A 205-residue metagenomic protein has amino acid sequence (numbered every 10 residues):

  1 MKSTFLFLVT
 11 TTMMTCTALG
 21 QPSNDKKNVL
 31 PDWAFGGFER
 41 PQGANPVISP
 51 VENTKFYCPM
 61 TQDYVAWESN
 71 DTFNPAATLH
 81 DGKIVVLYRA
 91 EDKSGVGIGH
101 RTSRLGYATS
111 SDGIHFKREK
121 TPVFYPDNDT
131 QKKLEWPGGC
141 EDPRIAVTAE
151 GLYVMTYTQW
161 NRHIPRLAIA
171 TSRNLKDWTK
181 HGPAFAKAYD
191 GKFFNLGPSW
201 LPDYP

Functional and structural regions predicted by a protein language model:
M1-T4: Positively charged n-region of N-terminal signal peptides that target proteins for export
F7-T15: Bacterial N-terminal signal peptides
T17-L19: Sec/Tat signal peptide C-region and signal peptidase I cleavage site
Q21-G138, A146-P205: Beta-rich carbohydrate-recognition and catalytic domains
